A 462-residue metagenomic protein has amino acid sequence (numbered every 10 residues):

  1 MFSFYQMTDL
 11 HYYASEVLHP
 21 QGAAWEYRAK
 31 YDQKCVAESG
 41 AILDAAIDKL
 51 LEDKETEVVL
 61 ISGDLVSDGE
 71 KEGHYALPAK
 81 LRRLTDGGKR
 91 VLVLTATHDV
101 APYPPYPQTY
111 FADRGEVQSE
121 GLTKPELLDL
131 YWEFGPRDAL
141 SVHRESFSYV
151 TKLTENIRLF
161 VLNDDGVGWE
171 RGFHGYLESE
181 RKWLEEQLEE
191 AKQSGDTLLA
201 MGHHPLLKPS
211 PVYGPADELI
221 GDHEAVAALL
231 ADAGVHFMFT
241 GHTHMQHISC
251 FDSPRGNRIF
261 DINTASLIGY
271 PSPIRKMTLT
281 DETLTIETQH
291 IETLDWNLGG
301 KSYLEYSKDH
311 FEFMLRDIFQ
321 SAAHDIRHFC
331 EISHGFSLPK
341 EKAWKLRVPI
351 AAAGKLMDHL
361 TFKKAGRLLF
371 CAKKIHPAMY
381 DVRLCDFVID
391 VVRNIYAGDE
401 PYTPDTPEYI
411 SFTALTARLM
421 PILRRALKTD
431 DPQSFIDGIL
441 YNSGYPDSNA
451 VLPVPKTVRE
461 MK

Functional and structural regions predicted by a protein language model:
M1-K71, L177: N-terminal active-site segment of His-dependent metallophosphoesterases
F2-A14, N156-V167, M201, F260-A265 (+1 more regions): Active-site-proximal beta-strand elements of phosphoester/diester hydrolases
D9, V59, D64, L77 (+6 more regions): Divalent metal-coordination and catalytic microenvironments
Y13-A14, S67-E70, T97-P105, V167-E170 (+3 more regions): Active-site environment of divalent metal-dependent phosphoester hydrolases
I42-A46, V142-Y149, L184-E186, D222-A225: Alpha-helical scaffolding within the catalytic cores of extracellular/periplasmic polymer-degrading hydrolases
K54-V58, R90, R158-F160, E170-F260 (+6 more regions): His/acidic metal-ligating clusters that form di-metal
A76-K182, R255, L284-T285: Extended active-site neighborhood of metal-dependent phosphoesterases/phosphodiesterases
L298-K462: Non-catalytic terminal accessory segments
